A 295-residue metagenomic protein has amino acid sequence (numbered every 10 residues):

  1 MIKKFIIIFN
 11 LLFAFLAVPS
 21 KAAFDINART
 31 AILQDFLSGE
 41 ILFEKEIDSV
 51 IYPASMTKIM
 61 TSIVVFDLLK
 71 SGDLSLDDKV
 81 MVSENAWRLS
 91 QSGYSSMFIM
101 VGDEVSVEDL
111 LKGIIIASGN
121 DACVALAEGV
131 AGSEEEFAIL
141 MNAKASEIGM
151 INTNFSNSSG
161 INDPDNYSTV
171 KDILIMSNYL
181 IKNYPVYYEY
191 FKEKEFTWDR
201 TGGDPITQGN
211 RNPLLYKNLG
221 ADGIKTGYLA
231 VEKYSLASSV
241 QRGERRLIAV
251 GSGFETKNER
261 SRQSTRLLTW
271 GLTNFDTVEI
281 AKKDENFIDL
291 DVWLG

Functional and structural regions predicted by a protein language model:
M1-F5: Positively charged n-region of N-terminal signal peptides that target proteins for export
I8-F15: Bacterial N-terminal signal peptides
F13, A22-F24, V240: Sterically constrained small-residue positions within well-ordered secondary structures of folded domains
F13, G72, L76, D121-A125 (+4 more regions): Secondary-structure transition/capping residues
A17-P19: N-terminal signal peptide c-region/cleavage motif recognized by signal peptidases
K21-Y184: Active-site-adjacent loops and short helices of periplasmic peptidoglycan-processing enzymes
M150-N154, N162-G295: Domain-terminus/edge residues, biased toward the C-terminal soluble/receptor-binding domains of extracytoplasmic
